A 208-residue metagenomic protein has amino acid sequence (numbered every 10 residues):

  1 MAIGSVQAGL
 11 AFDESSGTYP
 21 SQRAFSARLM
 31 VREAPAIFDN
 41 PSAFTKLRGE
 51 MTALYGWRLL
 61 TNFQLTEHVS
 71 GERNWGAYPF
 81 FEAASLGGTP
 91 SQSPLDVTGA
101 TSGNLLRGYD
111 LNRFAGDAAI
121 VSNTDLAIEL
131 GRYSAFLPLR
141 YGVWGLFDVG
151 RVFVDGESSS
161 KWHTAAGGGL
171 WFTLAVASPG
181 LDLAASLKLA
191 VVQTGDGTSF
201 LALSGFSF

Functional and structural regions predicted by a protein language model:
A2, V143, A166-G168, A185-L187 (+1 more regions): Intrinsic disorder/low-complexity segments
I3-Y141, G145-L146, F153-D155, F200-F208: C-terminal outer-membrane beta-barrel translocator/porin domains of Gram-negative envelope proteins and their
V69, A175-F208: Predominantly the C-terminal beta-signal and adjacent terminal strand-loop region of outer-membrane beta-barrel
A115-A118, A135-Y141, S160-A165, A177-A184 (+1 more regions): A structural signal for short secondary-structure junctions
L126, W144-G167, W171-S178: Outer-membrane beta-barrel transmembrane domain signature
